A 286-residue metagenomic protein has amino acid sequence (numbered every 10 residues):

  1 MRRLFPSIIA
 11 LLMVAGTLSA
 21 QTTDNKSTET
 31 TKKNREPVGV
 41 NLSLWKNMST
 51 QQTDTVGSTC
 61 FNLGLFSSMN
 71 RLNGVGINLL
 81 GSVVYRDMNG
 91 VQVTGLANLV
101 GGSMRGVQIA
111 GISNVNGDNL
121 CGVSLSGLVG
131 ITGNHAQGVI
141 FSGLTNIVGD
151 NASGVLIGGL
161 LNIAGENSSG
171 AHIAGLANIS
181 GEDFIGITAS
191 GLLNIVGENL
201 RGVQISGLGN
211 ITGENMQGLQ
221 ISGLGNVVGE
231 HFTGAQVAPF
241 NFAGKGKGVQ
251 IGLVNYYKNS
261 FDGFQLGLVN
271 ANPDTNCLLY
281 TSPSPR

Functional and structural regions predicted by a protein language model:
M1-D24: Bacterial Sec-dependent N-terminal signal peptides
L18-T53, C60: Sec-dependent signal peptide cleavage junction
N47, Q51-G57, M69, N167 (+1 more regions): Extended, largely alpha-helical regulatory/partner-binding modules appended to the mid-to-C-terminal parts
T55, F66-M69, S82, N98 (+1 more regions): Subset of outer-membrane beta-barrel
N62-G64, G76-L80, V91-L96, V107-I112 (+10 more regions): Glycine-/alanine-rich, low-charge beta-solenoid repeats
R86-N89, G101-R105, G117-C121, G130-Q137 (+7 more regions): Tandem repeat domain/solenoid detector
N259-L279: Predominantly the C-terminal beta-signal and adjacent terminal strand-loop region of outer-membrane beta-barrel
Y280-R286: Conserved small/polar residues in nucleotide/adenosyl-binding loops
